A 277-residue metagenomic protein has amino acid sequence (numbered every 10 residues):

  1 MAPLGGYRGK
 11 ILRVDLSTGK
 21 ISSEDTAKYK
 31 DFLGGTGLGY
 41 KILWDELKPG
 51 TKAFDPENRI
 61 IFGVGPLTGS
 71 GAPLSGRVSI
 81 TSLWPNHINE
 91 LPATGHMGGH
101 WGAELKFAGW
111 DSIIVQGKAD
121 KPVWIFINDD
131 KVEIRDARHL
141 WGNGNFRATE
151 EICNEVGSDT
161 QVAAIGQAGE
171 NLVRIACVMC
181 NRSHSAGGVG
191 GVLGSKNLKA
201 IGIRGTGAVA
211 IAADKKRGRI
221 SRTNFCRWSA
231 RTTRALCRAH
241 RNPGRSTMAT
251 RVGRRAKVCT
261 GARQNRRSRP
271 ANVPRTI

Functional and structural regions predicted by a protein language model:
M1-H96, H100-I277: Intrinsically disordered, low-complexity segments enriched in small residues
